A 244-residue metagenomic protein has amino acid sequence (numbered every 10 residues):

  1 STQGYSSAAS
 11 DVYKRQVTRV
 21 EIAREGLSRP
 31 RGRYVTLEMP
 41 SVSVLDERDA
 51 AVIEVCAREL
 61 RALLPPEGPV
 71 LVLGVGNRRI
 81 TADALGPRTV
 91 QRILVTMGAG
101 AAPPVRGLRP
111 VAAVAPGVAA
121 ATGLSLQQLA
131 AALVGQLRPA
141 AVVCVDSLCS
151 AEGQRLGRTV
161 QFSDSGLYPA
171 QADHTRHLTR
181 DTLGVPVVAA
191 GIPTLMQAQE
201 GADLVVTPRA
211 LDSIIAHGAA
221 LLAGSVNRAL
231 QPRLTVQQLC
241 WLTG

Functional and structural regions predicted by a protein language model:
T2, G32, E47, A51 (+6 more regions): Conserved active-site and cofactor/substrate-binding residues in soluble primary-metabolism enzymes
T2-Y13: Short, small-residue-biased leader/transition segments that mark boundaries at the very start of proteins
A23-L64: An N-terminal, well-structured beta->alpha segment
E38-P40, P69-R79, A113-G117: Short glycine-rich or small-residue beta-strand-to-loop segments that form or flank ligand, phosphate, metal/Fe-S
G74-L85, A120, S147-A151: Gly/Ser/Thr-rich loops at beta-strand to alpha-helix junctions that form or flank small-molecule/cofactor-binding
N77-R109, A113: Glycine-rich phosphate/diphosphate-binding loop of Rossmann-like nucleotide-binding domains
R106-V134, R138: A structural-propensity feature for long, helix-poor, extended segments
V114-A115, Q128, C144-G244: A structural signal for small-residue-enriched, beta-sheet-centric alpha/beta enzyme cores and oligomeric scaffold folds
